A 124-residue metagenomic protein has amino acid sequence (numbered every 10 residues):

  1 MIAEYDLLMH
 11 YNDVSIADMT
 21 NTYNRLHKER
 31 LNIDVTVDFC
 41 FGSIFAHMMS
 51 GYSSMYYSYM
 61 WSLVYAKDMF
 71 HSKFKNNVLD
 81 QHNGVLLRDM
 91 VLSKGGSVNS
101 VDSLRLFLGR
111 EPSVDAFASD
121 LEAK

Functional and structural regions predicted by a protein language model:
M1-K124: C-terminal, non-catalytic "cap/extension" segments appended to globular domains
